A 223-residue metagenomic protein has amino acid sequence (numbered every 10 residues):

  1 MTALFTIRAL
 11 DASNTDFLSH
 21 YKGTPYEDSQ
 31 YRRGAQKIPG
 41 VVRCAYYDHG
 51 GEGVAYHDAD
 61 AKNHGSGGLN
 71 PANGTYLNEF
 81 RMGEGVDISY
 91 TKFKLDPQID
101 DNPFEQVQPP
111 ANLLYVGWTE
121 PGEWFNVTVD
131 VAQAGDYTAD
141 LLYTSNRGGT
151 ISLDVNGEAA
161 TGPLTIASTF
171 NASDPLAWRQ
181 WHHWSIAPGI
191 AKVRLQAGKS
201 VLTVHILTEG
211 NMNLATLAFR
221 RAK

Functional and structural regions predicted by a protein language model:
M1-A3: C-terminal catalytic histidine-bearing segment of alpha/beta-hydrolase fold enzymes
F5-K223: Extracytoplasmic
